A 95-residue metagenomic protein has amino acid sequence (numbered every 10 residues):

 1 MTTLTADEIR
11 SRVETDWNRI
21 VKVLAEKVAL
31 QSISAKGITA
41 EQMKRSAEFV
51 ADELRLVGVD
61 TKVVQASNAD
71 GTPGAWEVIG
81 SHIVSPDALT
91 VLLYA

Functional and structural regions predicted by a protein language model:
T2-A95: Acidic/His- and Gly-rich active-site-bordering loop/insert found across diverse amide/peptide-bond hydrolases
